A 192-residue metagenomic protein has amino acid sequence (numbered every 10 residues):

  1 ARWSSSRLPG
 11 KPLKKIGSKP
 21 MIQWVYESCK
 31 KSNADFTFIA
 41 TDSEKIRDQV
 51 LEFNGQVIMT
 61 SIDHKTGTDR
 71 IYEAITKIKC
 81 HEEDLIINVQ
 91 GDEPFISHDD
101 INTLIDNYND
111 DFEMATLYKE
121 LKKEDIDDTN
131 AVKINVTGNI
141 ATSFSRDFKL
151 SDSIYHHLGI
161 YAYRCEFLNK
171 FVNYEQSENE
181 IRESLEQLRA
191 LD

Functional and structural regions predicted by a protein language model:
A1-T41: N-terminal glycine-rich phosphate-binding loop and ensuing alpha1 helix
R7, K15, F95, A162 (+1 more regions): Short aromatic/basic micro-patch
A34, E82-E83, D110-M114: Short, high-confidence coil segments that cap the C-terminus of an alpha-helix and link into the following beta-strand
F38, E44-V89, E93-D106: Short phosphate-binding loop-to-helix
I96-N179: Conserved core of the sugar-phosphate nucleotidyltransferase
V172-D192: A C-terminal functional module that forms or caps the active site or interfaces directly with catalytic machinery
